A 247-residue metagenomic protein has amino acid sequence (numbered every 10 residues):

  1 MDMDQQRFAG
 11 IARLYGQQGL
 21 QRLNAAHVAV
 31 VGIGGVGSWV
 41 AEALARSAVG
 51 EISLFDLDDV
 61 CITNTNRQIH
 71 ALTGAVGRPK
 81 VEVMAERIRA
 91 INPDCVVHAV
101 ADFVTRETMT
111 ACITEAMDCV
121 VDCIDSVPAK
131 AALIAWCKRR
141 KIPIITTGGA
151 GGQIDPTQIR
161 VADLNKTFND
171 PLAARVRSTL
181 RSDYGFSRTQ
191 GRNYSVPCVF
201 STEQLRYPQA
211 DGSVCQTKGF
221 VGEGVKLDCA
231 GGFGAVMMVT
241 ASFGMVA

Functional and structural regions predicted by a protein language model:
M1-A29: N-terminal charged helix/coil linker that caps or initiates catalytic domains
D2-D4, E115-M117, I124-A129, I144 (+3 more regions): Glycine-rich phosphate/adenylate-binding loop
V30-G32, F55: Conserved N-terminal Rossmann-fold NAD(P)-binding element of oxidoreductases
V36: Hydrophobic/small residue at the entry helix of a nucleotide-binding pocket
V49-N92: Glycine-rich phosphate-binding loop and adjoining beta1-alpha1-beta2 segment of Rossmann-like nucleotide-binding folds
T63-H70, Q153-L164: Acidic/polar active-site rim loop that often engages polyanionic ligands
V100-M109: Conserved SAM/SAH-binding loop
